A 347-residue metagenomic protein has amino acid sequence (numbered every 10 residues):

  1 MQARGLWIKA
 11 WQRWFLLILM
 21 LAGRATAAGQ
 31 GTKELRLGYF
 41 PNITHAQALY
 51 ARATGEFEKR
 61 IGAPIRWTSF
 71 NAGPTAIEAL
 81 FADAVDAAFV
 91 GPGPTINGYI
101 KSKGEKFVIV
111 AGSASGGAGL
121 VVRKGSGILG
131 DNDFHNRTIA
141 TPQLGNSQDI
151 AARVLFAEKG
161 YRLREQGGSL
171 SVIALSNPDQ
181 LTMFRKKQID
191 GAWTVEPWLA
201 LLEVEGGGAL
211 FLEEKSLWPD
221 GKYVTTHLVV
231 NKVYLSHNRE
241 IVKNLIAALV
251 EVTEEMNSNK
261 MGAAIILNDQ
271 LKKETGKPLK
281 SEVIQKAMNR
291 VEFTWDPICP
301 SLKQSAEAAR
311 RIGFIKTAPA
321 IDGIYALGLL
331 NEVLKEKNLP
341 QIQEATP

Functional and structural regions predicted by a protein language model:
Q2-F15: Bacterial N-terminal signal peptides that target proteins for export
Q12-R24: Bacterial N-terminal signal peptides
A25-G29: Boundary at the C-terminal end of the N-terminal hydrophobic targeting segment
Q30-A174, D190-E196: Short, glycine-/small- and polar/acidic-enriched structural segments that line small-molecule recognition paths
G31, G98-V110, A157, L201-S216 (+1 more regions): Ligand-binding "clamshell"
K103, Q166-S169, I173, P178-K272: Pocket-lining segment of extracytoplasmic ligand-binding domains
S236-T317: Secondary-structure end/capping motifs
E307-P347: Conserved C-terminal helix/tail region of periplasmic/extracytoplasmic solute-binding proteins
